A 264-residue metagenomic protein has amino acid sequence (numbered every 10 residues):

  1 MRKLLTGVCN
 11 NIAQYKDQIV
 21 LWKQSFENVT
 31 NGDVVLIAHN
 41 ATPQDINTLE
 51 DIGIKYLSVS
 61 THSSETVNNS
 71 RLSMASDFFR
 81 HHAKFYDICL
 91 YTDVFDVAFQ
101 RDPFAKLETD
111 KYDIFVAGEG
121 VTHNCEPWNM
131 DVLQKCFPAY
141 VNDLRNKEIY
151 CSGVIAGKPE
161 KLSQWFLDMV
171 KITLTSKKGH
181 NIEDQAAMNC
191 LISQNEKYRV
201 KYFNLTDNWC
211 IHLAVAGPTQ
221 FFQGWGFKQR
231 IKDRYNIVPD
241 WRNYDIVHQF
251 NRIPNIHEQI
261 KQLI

Functional and structural regions predicted by a protein language model:
M1-Y86, E160: N-terminal anchoring/stem segment of glycosyltransferases
T6-G7, S63-T66, L72-A75, F99-Q100 (+3 more regions): Membrane-interface amphipathic segments in extracytoplasmic regions
A13-Q18, N124, I256-H257: Short N-terminal binding/cap micro-motifs at the start of the first secondary-structure element
D17, D45-L49, F99-F104, F166-L167 (+2 more regions): A short acidic (Asp/Glu
V35-L36, I88-D93, A98-F99, F115-A117 (+3 more regions): A structural signal for short, well-ordered beta-strand segments and their strand-loop junctions that often border
M74-W128: GT-A fold catalytic core of metal-dependent nucleotide-sugar glycosyltransferases, centered on the diacidic
N129-N146: Short, flexible, basic/aromatic active-site loop/helix in glycosyltransferases
L144-Q259: Catalytic core and acceptor-binding pocket of nucleotide-sugar-dependent glycosyltransferases
